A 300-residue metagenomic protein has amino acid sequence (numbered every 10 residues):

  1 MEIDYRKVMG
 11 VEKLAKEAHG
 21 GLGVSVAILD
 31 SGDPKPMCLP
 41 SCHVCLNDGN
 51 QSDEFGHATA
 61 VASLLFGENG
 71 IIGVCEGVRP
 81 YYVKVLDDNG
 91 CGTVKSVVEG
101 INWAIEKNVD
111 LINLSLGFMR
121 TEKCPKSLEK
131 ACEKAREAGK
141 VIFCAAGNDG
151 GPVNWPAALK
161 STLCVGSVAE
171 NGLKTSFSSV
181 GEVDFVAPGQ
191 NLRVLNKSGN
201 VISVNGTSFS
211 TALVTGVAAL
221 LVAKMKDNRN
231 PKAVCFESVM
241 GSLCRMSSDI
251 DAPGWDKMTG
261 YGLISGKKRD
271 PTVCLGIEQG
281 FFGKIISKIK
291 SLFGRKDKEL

Functional and structural regions predicted by a protein language model:
M1, R229, G241, K257-T259 (+1 more regions): Extracellular cell-wall/glycan-interacting regions and their flexible linkers
M1-E17: Autoinhibitory propeptides
A15-V26, S31-H43, G49-V94, A158-S161 (+3 more regions): Subtilisin-like serine protease catalytic core
G20, E133-E137, V186: Anion (oxyanion) recognition and catalysis
L29-G32, L64-E68, V83-D87, L114-F118 (+7 more regions): Active-site-proximal beta-strand/loop segments in catalytic clefts of secreted hydrolases
D30-G32, K140, N154-K226: Extracellular S/T/G-rich loop segment that most often corresponds to the catalytic His/Ser-adjacent loop
L64-L65, Y81, V85-L86, G189-Y261 (+1 more regions): Hydrolase catalytic cores
V85-S161, N171-L173, G199-T211, P253-M258 (+1 more regions): Substrate-binding/access-modulating region of protease and related hydrolase catalytic domains
